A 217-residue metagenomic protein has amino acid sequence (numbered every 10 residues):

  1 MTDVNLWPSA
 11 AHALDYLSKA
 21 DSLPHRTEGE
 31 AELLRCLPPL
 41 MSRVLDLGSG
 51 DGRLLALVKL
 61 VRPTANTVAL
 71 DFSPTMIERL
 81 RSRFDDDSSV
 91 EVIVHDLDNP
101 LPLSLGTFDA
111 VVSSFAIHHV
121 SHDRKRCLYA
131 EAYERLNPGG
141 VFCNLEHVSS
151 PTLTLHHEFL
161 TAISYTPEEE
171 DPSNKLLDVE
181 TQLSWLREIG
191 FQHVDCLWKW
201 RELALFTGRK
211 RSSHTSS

Functional and structural regions predicted by a protein language model:
M1-P38, R53: Conserved class I S-adenosyl-L-methionine
M41-S42: Nucleotide donor/acceptor-binding cores
L45, D51-N99: Class I SAM-dependent methyltransferase SAM/SAH-binding core
L103-V111: A short acidic, Gly/Pro-enriched loop at the edge of an enzyme's catalytic core that lines a small-molecule cofactor
S113-I117: Residues lining the SAM
R126-P138: A short glycine-rich, Lys/Arg-flanked "PGG" loop and its adjoining helix->strand segment in the class I
L145-I189, V194-C196: C-terminal alpha-helical "lid/dimerization" subdomain adjacent to the S-adenosyl-L-methionine
I189-S217: Core SAM-dependent methyltransferase catalytic element
